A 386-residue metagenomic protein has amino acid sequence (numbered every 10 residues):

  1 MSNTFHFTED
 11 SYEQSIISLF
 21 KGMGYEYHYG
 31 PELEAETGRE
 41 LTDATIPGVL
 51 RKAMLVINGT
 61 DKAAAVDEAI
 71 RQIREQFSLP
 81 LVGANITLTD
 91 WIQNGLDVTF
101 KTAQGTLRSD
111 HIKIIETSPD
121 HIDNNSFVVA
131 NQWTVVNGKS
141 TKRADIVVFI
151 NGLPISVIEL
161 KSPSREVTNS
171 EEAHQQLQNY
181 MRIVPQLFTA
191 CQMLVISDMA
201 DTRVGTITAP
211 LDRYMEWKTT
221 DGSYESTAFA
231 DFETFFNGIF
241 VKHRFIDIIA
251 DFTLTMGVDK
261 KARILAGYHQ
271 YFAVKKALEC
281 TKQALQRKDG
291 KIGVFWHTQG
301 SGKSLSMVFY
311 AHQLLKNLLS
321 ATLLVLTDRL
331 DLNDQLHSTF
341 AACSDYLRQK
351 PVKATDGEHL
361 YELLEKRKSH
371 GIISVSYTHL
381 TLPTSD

Functional and structural regions predicted by a protein language model:
S2-T322, D331-L347, R367-I372, S385: ATP-dependent helicase/translocase motor core
V325: Conserved SAM-binding loop
D328: Conserved H-loop
S344-E358: Conserved RecA-like helicase motor-core motifs
V375: Redox-cofactor binding/interface segments in oxidoreductases and associated redox assembly factors
T378-T384: Conserved small/polar residues in nucleotide/adenosyl-binding loops
